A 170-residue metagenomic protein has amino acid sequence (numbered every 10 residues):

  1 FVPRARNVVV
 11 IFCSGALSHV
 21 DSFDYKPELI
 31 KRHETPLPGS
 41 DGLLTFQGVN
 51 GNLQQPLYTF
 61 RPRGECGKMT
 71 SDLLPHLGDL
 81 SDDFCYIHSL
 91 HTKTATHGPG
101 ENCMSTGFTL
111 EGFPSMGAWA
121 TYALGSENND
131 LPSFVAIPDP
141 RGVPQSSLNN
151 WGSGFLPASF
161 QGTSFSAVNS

Functional and structural regions predicted by a protein language model:
F1-S170: Ligand-binding pockets and gating/stacking loops
